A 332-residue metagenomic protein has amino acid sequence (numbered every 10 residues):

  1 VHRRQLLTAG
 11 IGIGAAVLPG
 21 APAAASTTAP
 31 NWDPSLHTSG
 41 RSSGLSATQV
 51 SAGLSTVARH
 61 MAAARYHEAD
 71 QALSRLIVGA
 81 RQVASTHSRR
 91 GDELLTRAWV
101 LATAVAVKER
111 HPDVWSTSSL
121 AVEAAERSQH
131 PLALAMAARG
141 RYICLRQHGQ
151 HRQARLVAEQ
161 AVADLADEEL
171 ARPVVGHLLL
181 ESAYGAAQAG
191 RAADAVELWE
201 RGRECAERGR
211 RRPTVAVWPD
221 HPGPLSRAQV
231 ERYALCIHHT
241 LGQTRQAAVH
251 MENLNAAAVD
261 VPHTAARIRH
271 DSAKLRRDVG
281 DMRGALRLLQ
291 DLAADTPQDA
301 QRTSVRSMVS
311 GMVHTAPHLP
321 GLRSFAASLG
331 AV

Functional and structural regions predicted by a protein language model:
V1-I13: N-terminal secretory signal peptides and thylakoid transit peptides that target proteins across membranes
G12, L18-P19: Charged, helix-prone or intrinsically disordered regulatory segments positioned adjacent to compact structured domains
G20-T27: C-terminal region of N-terminal signal peptides and the immediate post-cleavage residues of exported proteins
T38-V332: Conserved binding/catalytic microenvironments
